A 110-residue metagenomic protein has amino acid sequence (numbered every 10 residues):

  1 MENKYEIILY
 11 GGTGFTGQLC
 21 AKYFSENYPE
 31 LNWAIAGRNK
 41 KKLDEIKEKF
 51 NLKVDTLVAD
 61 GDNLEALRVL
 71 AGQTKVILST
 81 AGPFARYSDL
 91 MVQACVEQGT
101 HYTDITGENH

Functional and structural regions predicted by a protein language model:
E6, K75-V76, H101: Structural motif
E6-N27: N-terminal Rossmann NAD(P)H-binding glycine-rich loop of SDR-like oxidoreductase domains
N32-A34: Short beta-strand element of Class I
A36-K40, D60-G61: N-terminal Rossmann-fold cofactor-binding loop
F50-K53, A71-V76, E97: Short acidic/histidine-rich motifs immediately flanking catalytic phosphotransfer sites in two-component signaling
V58-Y87: Conserved Rossmann-fold cofactor-binding substructure of NAD(P)-dependent oxidoreductases
P83, V92-H110: ADP-ribose/adenylate-binding Rossmann-like module
